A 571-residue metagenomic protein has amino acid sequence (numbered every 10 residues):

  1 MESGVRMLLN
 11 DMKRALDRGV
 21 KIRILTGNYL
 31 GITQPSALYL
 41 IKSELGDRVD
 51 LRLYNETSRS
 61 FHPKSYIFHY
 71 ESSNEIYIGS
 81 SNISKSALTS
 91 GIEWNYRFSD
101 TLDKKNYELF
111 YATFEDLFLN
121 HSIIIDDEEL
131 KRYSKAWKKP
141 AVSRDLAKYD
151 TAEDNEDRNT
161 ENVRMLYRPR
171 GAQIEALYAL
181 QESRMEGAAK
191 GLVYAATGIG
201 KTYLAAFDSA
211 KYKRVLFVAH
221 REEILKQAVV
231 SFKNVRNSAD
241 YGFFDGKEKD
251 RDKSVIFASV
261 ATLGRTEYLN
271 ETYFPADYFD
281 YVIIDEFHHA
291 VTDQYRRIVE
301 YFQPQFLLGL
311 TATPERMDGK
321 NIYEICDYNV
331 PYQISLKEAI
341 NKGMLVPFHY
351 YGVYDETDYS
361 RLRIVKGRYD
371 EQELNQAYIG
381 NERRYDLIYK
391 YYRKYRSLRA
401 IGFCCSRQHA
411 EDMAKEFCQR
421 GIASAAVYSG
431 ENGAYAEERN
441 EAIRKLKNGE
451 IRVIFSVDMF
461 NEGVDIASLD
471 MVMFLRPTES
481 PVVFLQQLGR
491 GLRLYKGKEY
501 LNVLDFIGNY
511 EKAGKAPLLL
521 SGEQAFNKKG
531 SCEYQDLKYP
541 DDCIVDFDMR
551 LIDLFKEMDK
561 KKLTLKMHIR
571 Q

Functional and structural regions predicted by a protein language model:
M1-R170, I174: PLD/PLD-like phosphodiesterase catalytic module centered on the HKD motif
A136-P169, Y389, K394, S406 (+1 more regions): Long, largely alpha-helical accessory region at the distal end of helicase-like NTP-driven motors
M185-D208: Walker A/P-loop
K226, F243-F244, E248-R251, Y268-N270 (+2 more regions): Conserved helicase ATPase core of P-loop NTP-dependent helicases/translocases
G246-Y278, T292-R297: Conserved helix/coil segment N-terminal to the catalytic DExD/H
H288-Y350: Post-DEXD/H (motif II) to motif III coupling segment of the RecA-like Helicase ATP-binding lobe
V330-I401: Conserved interdomain linker/interface between the two RecA-like ATPase lobes of SF2 helicase motors
P481-Q486, R490-S521: Conserved segment of the helicase C-terminal RecA-like domain
